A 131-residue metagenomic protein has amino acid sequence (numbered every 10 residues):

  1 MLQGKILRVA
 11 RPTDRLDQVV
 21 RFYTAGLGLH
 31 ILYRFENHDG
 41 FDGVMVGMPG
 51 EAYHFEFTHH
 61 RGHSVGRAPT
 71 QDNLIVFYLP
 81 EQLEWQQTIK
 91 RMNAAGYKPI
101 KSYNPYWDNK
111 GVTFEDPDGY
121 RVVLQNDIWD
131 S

Functional and structural regions predicted by a protein language model:
M1-R8, L32-R34, I89-S131: Vicinal oxygen chelate
K5-D14, V44-P49, V65-M92, K110-E115: Vicinal oxygen chelate
R11-Y53: Core segments of cupin and vicinal oxygen chelate
N37-H38, H60, Q82, P105-W107: Short beta->alpha connector loops
G50-F55, D118-V122: Short, charged/polar, Gly/Pro-enriched secondary-structure boundary elements
H54, S64-V65: Hydrophobic, well-ordered secondary-structure segments that either form specific early membrane-associated helices used
T58-H63, N126-W129: Acetyl-CoA-dependent GNAT
